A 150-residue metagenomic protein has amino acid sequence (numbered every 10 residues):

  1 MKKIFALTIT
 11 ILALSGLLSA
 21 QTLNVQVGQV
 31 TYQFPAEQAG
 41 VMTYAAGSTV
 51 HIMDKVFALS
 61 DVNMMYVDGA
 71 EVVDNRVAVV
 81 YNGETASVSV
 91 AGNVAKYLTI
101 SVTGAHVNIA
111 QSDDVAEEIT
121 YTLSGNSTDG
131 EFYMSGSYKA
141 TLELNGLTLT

Functional and structural regions predicted by a protein language model:
I4-S15: Sec-dependent N-terminal signal peptides
L18-V25: Boundary at the C-terminal end of the N-terminal hydrophobic targeting segment
Q29, M53-D54, G146: Residue-level detection of beta-strand-connecting loop/turn positions
Y32-F34, F57, A86: Short, isolated positions in well-ordered beta-strands
P35-Y44, A58-A70: Structured surface patches comprising rigid loops and adjacent beta-strands/short helices at the edges of well-ordered
G47-I52, G69-V73: Short acidic, Gly/Pro-enriched loop/turn segments at secondary-structure junctions
G69-T150: A composition-driven surface/loop motif
